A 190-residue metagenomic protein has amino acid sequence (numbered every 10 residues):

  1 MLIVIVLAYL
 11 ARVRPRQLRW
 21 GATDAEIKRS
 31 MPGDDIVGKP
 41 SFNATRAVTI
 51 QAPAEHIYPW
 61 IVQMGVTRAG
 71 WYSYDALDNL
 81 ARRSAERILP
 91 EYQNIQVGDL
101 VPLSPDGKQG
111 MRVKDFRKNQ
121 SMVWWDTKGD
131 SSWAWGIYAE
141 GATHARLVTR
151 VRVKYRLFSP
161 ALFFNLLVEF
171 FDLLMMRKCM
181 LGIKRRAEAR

Functional and structural regions predicted by a protein language model:
M1-I3: N-terminal Sec-pathway targeting helices
I5-L100, G182, A189: Hydrophobic ligand-binding cavity/cleft-lining segments
W20, I27, D126-R185: Beta-strand/loop substructures that line and gate deep hydrophobic ligand-binding cavities in soluble
N43-T45, Q109, D130-W135: Short, surface-exposed coil-to-beta transition loops
Q51-E55, D115-N119, I137-R146, K184-R190: A short, structured loop/turn motif at beta-sheet edges
E55, T67, K118-S121, D130: Short, charged/polar surface micro-motifs in flexible loops or helix N-caps
V97-Q109: Edge strands and adjacent loops of beta-rich recognition modules
G98-V101, M122-K128: Short beta-strand segments that buttress and anchor functional surface loops
